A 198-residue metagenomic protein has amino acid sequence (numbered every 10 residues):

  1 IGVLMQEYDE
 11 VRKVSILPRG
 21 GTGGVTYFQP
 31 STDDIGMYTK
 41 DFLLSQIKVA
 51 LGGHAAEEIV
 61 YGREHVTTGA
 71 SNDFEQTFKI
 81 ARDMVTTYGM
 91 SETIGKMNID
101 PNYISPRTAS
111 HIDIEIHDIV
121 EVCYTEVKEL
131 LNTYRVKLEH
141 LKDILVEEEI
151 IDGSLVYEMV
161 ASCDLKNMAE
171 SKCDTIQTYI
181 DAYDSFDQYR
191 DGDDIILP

Functional and structural regions predicted by a protein language model:
G2-P198: Soluble catalytic regions of large protease machineries
